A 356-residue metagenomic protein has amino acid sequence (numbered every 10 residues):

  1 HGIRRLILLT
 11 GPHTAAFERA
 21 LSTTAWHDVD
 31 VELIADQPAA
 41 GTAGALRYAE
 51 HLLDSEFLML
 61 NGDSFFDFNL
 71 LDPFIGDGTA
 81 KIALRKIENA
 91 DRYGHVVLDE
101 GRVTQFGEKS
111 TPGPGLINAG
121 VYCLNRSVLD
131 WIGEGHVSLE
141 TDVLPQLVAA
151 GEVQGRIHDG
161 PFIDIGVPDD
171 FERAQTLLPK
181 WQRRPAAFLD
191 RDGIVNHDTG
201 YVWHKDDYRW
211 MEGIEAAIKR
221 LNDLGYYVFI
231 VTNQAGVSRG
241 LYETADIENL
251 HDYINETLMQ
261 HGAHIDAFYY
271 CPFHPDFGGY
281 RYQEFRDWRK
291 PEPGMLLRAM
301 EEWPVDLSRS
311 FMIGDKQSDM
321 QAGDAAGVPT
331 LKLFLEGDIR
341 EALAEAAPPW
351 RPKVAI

Functional and structural regions predicted by a protein language model:
H1-N61, L70: Conserved N-terminal catalytic core of the sugar/cofactor nucleotidyltransferase
H1-R5, I214-G225, Y253-H261: A short, N-terminal amphipathic alpha-helix
R4-R5, S55, Y227, D266 (+2 more regions): Short acidic/polar active-site loop segments enriched in Thr and Asp
A16, A40, S64-D67, F162 (+2 more regions): A short, conserved beta-strand element in the Rossmann-like catalytic core that flanks the donor/metal-binding loop
F57-L58, F65, L71-I75, E88-A90 (+1 more regions): Catalytic-core segments of class I nucleotidyltransferases/pyrophosphorylases that form NMP-activated intermediates
K81-L98: Short beta-strand-to-loop element that shapes/binds the nucleotide-sugar donor at the catalytic cleft/hinge
P185-F229: Active-site neighborhood of HAD-like aspartate-dependent phosphohydrolases
A245-E248, D252-D266, P275-M312, K316-I356: Asp-based, Mg2+/Mn2+-dependent phosphohydrolase catalytic module
